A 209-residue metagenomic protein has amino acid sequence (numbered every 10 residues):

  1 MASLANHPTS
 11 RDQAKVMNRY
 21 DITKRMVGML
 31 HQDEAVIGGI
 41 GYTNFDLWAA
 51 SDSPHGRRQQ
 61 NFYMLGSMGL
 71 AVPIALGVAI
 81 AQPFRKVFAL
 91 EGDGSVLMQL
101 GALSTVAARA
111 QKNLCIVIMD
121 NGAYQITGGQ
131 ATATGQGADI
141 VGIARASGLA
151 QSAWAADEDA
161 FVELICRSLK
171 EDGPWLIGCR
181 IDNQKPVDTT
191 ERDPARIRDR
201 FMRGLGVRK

Functional and structural regions predicted by a protein language model:
M1-T23, G28, Q32, E171-K209: Glycine/aspartate-rich loop-and-adjacent alpha/beta segment that forms the canonical ThDP
A2-S10, A131-R167: Conserved thiamine diphosphate
S3-M68: Active-site diphosphate/adenylate-binding microenvironment
A35-I40, Y63-M64, A89, A153-A156 (+1 more regions): General beta-strand structural signal in soluble alpha/beta enzymes
I40-T43, N121-A123, R180-P186: Glycine-rich beta-alpha junction loops
D46-D120: Thiamine diphosphate
M119-G129: Long, charge-dense
